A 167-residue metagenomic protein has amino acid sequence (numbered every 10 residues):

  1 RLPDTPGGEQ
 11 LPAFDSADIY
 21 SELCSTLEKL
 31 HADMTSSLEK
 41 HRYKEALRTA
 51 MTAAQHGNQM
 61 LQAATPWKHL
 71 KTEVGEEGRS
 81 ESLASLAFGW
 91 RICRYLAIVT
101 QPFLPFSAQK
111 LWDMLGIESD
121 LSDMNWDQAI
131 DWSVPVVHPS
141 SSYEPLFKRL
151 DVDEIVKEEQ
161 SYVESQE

Functional and structural regions predicted by a protein language model:
R1-M34, N58-G78: Conserved, charged catalytic cores of large soluble enzymes
S36, K40-R42, M51-E167: Basic, alpha-helical terminal appendages of large translation-related enzymes
